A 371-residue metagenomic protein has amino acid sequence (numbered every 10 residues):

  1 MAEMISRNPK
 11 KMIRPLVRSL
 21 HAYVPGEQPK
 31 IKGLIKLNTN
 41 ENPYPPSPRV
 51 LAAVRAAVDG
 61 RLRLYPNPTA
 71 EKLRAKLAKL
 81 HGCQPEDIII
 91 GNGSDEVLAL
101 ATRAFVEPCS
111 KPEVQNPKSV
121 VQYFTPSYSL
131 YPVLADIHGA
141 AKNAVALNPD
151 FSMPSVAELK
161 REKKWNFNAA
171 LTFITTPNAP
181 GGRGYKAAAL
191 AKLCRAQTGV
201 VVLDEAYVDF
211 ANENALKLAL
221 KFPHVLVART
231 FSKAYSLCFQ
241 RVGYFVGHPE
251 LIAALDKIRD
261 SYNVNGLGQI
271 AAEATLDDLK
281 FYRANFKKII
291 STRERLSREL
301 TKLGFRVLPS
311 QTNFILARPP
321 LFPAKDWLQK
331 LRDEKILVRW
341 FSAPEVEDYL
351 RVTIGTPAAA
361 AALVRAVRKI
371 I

Functional and structural regions predicted by a protein language model:
M1-P9, A56, C109-V120, R161-F167 (+1 more regions): Short, basic, low-complexity termini and linkers enriched in Ser/Thr/Gly/Pro that act as targeting/leader peptides
A2-L64, F167: N-terminal "arm"/small-domain region of PLP-dependent enzymes with the aminotransferase-like
L62, E71-V120, H138: Phosphate-binding glycine-rich loop
Q84-I88, V120, E205, P223-H224 (+1 more regions): Short acidic capping loops at alpha-helix termini that bridge into adjacent secondary structure
S119, N143-D209: Active-site phosphate-binding strand-loop segment of PLP-dependent enzymes
A188, K330-E334, R339, A343-I371: PLP-dependent enzyme catalytic core of the Aspartate aminotransferase-like
H224-T301, F305-L308: PLP-dependent aminotransferase class I/II
I290, K302-E334, L350: Conserved PLP-binding catalytic core of the aspartate aminotransferase-like
